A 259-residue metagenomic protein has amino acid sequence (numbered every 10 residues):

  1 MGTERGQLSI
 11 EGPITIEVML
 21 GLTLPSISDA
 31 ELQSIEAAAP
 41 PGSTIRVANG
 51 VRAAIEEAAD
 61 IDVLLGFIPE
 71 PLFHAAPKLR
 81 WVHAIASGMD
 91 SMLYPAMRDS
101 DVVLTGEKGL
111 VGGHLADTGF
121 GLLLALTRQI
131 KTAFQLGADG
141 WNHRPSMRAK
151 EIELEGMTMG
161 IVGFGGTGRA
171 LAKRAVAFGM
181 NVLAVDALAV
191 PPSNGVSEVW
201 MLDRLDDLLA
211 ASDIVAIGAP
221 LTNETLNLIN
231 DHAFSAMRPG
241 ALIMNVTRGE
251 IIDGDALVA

Functional and structural regions predicted by a protein language model:
G2-T105, N230: An N-terminal-biased, well-structured beta-alpha scaffold segment characteristic of Rossmann-like dinucleotide-binding
R46, L183, W200: Conserved beta-strand positions in the Rossmann-like core of class I SAM-dependent methyltransferases
I55-A58, F73-A76, L154, D207-S212 (+1 more regions): A short, aliphatic-rich alpha-helical micro-motif
R98-L110, R238-I243, A259: Rossmann-fold dehydrogenase core element
D101-T158, A170: Phosphate-binding beta-alpha-beta segment of Rossmann-like dinucleotide-binding domains, i.e., the NAD(P)
F164-G165: Glycine-rich Rossmann-fold phosphate-binding loop(s) that bind the pyrophosphate of adenine dinucleotide cofactors
A187-A259: Rossmann-like adenosine-cofactor binding region
